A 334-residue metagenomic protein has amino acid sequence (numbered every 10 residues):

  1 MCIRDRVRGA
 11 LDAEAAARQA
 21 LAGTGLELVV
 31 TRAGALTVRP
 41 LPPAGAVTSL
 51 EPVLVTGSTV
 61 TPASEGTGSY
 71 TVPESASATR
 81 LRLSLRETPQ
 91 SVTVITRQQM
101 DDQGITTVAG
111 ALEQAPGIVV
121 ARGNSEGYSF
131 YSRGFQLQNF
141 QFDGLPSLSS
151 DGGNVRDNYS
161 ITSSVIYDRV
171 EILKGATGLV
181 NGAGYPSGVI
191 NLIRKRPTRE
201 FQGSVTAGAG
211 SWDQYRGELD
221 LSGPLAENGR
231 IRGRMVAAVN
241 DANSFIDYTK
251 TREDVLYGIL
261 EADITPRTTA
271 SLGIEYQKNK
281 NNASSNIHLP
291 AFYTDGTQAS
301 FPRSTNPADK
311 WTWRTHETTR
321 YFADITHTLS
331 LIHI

Functional and structural regions predicted by a protein language model:
M1-D5, I332-I334: Conserved small/polar residues in nucleotide/adenosyl-binding loops
R4-T61: Periplasmic N-terminal soluble interaction domains immediately after the signal peptide in Gram-negative
L11-E14, V94, D102-T106, T251 (+1 more regions): Soluble non-cytosolic domains of exported or imported proteins
G23, A115, N228: Acidic-histidine catalytic/liganding microenvironments
E51-E200: Acidic, small-polar-rich N-terminal luminal/periplasmic segments of exported/outer-membrane proteins
S149, I166-D168, L179-G258, I264-A270 (+1 more regions): Outer-membrane beta-barrel translocator/receptor signature
N240-S244, Y257-D263, R267-L331: Acidic/polar loop-and-plug regions of large Gram-negative outer-membrane beta-barrel proteins
